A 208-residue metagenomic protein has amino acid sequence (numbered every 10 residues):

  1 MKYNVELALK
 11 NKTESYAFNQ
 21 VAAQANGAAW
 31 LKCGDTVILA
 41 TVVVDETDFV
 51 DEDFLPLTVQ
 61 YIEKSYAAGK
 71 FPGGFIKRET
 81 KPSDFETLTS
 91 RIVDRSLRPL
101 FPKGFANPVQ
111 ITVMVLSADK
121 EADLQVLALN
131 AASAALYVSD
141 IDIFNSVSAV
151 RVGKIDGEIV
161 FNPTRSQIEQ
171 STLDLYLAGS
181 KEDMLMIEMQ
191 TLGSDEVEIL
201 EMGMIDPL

Functional and structural regions predicted by a protein language model:
M1-Q24, A28-A29: Short, Gly/Pro- and small/polar-rich lid/capping loops
V5-E6, T13, D51, K77-T89 (+4 more regions): Catalytic cores of large soluble enzymes that bind and process phosphate-bearing ligands
A8-K12, G34, I62, I155: Short strand-coil-strand connectors
N19, D48-V50, K120, I141-N145 (+1 more regions): Single-stranded nucleic-acid-binding OB-fold domains
A25-Q110, V115-S117, E121-A122, K181: Glycine-rich, flexible beta-strand/loop modules in the N-terminal catalytic cores of phosphate-handling
S96, L127-S139, P207: Stable alpha-helical structural segments in soluble proteins, enriched in small hydrophobic residues
S96-G104, L136-N145: Conserved NTP-handling cores and scaffolds of large molecular machines
D140-L208: Mobile "lid/hinge" segments at catalytic clefts and subdomain interfaces of large enzymes
